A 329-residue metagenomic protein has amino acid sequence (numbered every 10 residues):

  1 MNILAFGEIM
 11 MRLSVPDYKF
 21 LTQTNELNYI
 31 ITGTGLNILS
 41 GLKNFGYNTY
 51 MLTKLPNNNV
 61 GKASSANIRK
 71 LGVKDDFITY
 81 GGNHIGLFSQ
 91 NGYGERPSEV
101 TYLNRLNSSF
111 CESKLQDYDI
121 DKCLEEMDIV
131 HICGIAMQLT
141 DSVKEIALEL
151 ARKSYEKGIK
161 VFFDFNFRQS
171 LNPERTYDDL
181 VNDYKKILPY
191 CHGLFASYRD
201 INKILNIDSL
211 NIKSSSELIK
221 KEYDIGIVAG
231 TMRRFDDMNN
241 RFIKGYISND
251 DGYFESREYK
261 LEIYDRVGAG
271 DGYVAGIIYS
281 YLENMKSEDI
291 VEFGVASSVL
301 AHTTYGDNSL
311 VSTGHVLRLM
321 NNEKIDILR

Functional and structural regions predicted by a protein language model:
M1-F20: Positively charged, low-complexity intrinsically disordered leader regions
F20-L39: Short catalytic helix/loop segments, enriched in acidic residues and glycine and frequently bearing histidine
G33-N44, A147-K153: Histidine-anchored nucleotide/phosphate-binding helix
N48-G134, V316-R329: Conserved N-terminal subdomain of the carbohydrate kinase-like
I146-K157, N182-Y190: Catalytic-core regions built around general acid/base machinery
S154-K160, Y223-G226: A short helix->loop->beta-strand "cap" motif at the edges of active sites that frequently abuts
R168-D250: Conserved phosphate/ATP/ADP-binding segment of small-molecule kinases
M238, Y253-E323, I327-R329: Conserved post-catalytic alpha-helical subdomain immediately downstream of the catalytic base and nucleotide-binding
